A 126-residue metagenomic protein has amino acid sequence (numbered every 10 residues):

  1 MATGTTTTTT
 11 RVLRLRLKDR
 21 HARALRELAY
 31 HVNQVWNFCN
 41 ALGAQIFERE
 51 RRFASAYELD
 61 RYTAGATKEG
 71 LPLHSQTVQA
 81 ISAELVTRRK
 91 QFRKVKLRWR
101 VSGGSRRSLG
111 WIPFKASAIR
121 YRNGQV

Functional and structural regions predicted by a protein language model:
M1-V126: Nucleic-acid substrate recognition interfaces
